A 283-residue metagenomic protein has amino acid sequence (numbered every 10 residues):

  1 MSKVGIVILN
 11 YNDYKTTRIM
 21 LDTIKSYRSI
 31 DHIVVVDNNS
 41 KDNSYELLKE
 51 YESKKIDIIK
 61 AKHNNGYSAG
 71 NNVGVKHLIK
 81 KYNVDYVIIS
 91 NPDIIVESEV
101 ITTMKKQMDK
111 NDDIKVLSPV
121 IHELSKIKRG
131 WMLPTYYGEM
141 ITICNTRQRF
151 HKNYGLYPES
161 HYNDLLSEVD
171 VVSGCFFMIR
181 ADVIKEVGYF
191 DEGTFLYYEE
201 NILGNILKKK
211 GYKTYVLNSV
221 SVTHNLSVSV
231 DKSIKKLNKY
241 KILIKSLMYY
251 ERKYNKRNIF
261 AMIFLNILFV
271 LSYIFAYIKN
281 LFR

Functional and structural regions predicted by a protein language model:
M1-T23: N-proximal low-complexity "stem/linker" segments adjacent to membrane-targeting elements
Y14, T23, D37-E46, H63: A conserved acidic beta->alpha catalytic loop
D22-D31: Short, acidic, metal-binding catalytic loop of nucleotide-sugar glycosyltransferases
K60, I94-E97, T103-V187, N201: Acidic/His-rich active-site region of diverse nucleotide-sugar glycosyltransferases
A61-K81: Glycine-rich, basic loop-to-helix element that forms the pyrophosphate-binding segment of sugar-nucleotide handling
N83-I95: Short beta-strand-to-loop acidic/aromatic patch adjacent to the donor-nucleotide binding site
V169-F176, A181, K185-V216, V220-V222: Donor nucleotide-sugar recognition loop
N205-R283: Active-site-adjacent helix/loop segment of glycosyltransferases that harbors family-specific signature motifs
